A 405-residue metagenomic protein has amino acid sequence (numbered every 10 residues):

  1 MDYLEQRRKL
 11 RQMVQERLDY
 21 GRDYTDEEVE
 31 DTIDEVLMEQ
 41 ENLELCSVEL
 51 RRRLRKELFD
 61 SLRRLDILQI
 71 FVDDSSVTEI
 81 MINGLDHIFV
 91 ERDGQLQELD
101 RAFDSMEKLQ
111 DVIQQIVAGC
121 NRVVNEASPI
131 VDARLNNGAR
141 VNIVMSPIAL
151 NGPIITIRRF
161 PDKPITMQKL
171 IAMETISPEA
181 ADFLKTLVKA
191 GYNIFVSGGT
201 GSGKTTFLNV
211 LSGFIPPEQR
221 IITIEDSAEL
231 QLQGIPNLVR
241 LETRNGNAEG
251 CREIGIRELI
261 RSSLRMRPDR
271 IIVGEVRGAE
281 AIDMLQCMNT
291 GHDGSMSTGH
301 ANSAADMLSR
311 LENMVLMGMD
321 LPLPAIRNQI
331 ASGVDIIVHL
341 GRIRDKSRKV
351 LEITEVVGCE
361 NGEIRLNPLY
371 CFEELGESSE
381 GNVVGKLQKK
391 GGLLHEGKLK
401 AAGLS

Functional and structural regions predicted by a protein language model:
M1-V124, L135: N-terminal accessory targeting/assembly segments
D74, H87, E91-A190: P-loop NTP-binding catalytic core
D162-A172, G213-R261, M307-L311: P-loop NTPase switch/communication element
V196: Hydrophobic anchor at the beta1->P-loop junction of P-loop NTPases
K204: Conserved lysine of the Walker
E225, Q231-P236, S263-N361: Conserved P-loop NTPase nucleotide-binding/switch module
D345-S405: NTP-binding/hydrolysis catalytic cores, primarily Walker-type P-loop NTPases
